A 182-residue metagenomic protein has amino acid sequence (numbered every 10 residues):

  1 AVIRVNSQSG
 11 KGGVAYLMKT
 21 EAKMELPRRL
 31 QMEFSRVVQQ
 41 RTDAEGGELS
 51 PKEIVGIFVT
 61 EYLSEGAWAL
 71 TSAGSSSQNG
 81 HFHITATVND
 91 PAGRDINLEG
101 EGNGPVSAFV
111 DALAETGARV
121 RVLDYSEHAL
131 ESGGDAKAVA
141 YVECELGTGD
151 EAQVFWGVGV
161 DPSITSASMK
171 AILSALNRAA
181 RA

Functional and structural regions predicted by a protein language model:
A1-A182: Terminal or standalone catalytic/regulatory effector modules within metabolic enzymes and repeat proteins
